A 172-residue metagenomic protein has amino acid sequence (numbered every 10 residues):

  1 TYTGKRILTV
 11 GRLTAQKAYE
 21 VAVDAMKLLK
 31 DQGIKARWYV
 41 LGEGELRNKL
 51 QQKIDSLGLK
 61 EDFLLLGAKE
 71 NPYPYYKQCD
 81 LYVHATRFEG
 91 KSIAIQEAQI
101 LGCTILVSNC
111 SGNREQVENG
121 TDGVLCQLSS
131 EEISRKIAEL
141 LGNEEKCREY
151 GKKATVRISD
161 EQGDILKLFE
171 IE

Functional and structural regions predicted by a protein language model:
K5-L28, E45-Q51: A conserved mid-protein helix/loop that constitutes part of the nucleotide-sugar donor-binding site
Q51-G67: Nucleotide-activated donor-binding/catalytic signature segment of Leloir-type glycosyltransferases, i.e., the conserved
A68, R87: Aromatic "clamp/platform" in nucleotide-sugar-dependent glycosyltransferases that forms part of the donor/acceptor
E97, C110-G120, V124-L125: Short acidic/histidine- and often glycine-rich active-site loop of Leloir-type glycosyltransferases that engages
T104-V107: Short hydrophobic beta-strand element within catalytic cores of glycosyltransferases and related nucleotide-activated
N119-G120, V124-S130, E139-E144: Conserved acidic donor-binding segment of nucleotide-sugar-dependent glycosyltransferases
E139, K146-D160: A short, well-ordered alpha-helix in the C-terminal region of glycosyltransferases
S159-E172: C-terminal alpha-helical cap of glycosyltransferases
